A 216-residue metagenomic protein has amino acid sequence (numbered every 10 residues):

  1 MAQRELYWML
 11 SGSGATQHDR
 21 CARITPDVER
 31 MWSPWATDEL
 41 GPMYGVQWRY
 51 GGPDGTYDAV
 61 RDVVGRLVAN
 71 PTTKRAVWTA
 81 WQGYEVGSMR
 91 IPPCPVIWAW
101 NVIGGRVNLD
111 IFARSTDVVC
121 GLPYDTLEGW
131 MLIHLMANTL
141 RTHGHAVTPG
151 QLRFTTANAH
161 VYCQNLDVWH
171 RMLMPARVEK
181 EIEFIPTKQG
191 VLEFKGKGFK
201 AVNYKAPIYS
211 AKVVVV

Functional and structural regions predicted by a protein language model:
M1-V216: Terminal, non-catalytic protein-protein interaction segments that mediate quaternary/complex assembly
